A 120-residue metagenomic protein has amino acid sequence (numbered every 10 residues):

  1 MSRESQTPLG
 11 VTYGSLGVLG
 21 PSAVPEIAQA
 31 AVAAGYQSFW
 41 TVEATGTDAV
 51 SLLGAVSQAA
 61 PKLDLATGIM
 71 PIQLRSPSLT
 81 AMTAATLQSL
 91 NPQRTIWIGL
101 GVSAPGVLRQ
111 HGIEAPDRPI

Functional and structural regions predicted by a protein language model:
M1-A66: N-terminal beta1-alpha1-beta2 module of alpha/beta enzyme domains
E4-G17, L74-I120: Flexible, glycine-rich active-site loops centered on histidine and acidic residues that chelate a metal or position
Q37, G68, L108-G112: Short amphipathic alpha-helical segments at helix-loop
A44-T47, M70-R75, A115: Glycine-rich "substrate-gating" loop/helix at the edge of Rossmann-like oxidoreductase active sites
T67-M70, G99: A short, structured active-site edge motif that brings together acidic residues
